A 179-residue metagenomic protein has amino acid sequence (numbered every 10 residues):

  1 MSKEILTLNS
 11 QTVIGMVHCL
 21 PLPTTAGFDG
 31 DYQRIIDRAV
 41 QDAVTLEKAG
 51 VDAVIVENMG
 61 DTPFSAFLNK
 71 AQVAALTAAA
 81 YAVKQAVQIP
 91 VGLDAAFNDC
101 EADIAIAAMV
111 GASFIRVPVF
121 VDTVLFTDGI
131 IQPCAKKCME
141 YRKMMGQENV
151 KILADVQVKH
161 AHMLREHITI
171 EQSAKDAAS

Functional and structural regions predicted by a protein language model:
S2-D31, M145-H160: N-terminal small/glycine-rich loop or linker at the start of catalytic domains across soluble metabolic enzymes
L8-S10, G15-M16, S65-L93, P133-I152: Alpha-helix-loop-beta-strand connector modules within alpha/beta enzyme cores
I14-M16, G50-G60, I89-D94, V117 (+1 more regions): Short beta-strand segments at enzyme active-site cores
C19, A105-S179: Conserved anion-binding
G30-V44: Short catalytic helix/loop segments, enriched in acidic residues and glycine and frequently bearing histidine
Q33, L93, N98-G111, S173: Catalytic cores of alpha/beta
A39, L46, V54, V83 (+3 more regions): Generic structural signal for hydrophobic
G50-A75, V121-T127: Glycine-rich, proline-tolerant flexible connector loops at the mouths of alpha/beta enzymes
